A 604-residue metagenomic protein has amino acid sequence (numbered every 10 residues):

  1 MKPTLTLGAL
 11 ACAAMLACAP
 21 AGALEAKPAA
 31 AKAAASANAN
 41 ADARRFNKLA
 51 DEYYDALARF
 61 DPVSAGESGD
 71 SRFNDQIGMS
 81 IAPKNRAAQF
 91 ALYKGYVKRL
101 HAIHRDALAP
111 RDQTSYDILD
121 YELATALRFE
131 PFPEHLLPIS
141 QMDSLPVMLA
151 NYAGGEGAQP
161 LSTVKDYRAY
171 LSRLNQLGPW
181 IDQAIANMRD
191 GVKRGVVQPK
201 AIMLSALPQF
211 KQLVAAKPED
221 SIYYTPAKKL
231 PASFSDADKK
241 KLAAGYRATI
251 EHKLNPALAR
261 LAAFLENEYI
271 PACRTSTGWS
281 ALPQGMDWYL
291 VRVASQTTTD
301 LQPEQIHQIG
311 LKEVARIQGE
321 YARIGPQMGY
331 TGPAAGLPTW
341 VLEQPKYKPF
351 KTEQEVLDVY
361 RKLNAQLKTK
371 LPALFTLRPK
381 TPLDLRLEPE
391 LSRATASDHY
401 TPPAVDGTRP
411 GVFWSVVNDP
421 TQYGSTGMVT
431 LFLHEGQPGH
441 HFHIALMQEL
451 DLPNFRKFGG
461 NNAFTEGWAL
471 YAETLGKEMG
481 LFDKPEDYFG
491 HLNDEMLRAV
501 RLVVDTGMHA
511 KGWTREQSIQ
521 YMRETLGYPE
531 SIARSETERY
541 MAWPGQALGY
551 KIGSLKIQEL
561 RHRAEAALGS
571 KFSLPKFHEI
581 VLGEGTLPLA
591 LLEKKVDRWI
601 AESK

Functional and structural regions predicted by a protein language model:
M1-A21: Gram-negative bacterial Sec-dependent N-terminal signal peptides
L24-K604: N-terminal maturation segment of proteins
